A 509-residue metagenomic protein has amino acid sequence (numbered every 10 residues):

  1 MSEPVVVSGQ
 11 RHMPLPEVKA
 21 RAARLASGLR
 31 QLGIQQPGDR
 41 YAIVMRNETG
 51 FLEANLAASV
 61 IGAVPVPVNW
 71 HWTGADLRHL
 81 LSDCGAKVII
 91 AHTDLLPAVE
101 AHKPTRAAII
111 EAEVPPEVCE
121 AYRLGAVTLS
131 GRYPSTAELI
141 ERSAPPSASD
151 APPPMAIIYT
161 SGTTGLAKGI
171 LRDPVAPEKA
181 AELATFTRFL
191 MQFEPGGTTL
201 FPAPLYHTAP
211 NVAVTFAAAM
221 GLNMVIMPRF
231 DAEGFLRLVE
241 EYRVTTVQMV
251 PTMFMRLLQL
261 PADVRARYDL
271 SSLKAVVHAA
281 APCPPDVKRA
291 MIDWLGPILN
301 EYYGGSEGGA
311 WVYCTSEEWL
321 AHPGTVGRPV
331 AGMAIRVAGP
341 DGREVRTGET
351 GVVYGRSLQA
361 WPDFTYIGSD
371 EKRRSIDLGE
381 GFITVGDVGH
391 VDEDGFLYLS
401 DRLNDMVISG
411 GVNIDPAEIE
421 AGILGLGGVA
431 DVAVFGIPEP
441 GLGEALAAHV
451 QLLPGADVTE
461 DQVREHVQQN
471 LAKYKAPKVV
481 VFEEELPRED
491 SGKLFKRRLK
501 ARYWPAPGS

Functional and structural regions predicted by a protein language model:
R11, G28-A75, N413: Conserved AMP-binding/adenylate-forming
P14-P16, M155-A181: Conserved AMP-binding A3 loop
Q31-L32, V60-L139, D150, P454-A456: Structural core segment of the AMP-binding/adenylate-forming
D39, T128-Y159, G165-L166, M191-T198: Conserved pre-ATP/AMP-binding loop-to-beta segment of ANL
F51, W72, I89, V247 (+8 more regions): AMP-binding/adenylate-forming catalytic core of the ANL superfamily
P134, I158, A219, T245-Q248 (+3 more regions): Gly/Ser/Thr-rich phosphate-binding loop
E178-T198, P202, Y206-T246, L260: Conserved AMP-binding/adenylation subdomain of ANL enzymes
P329-G332, R343-I376, I414: Conserved ATP/PPi-binding loop(s) of AMP-dependent carboxylate-activating enzymes
